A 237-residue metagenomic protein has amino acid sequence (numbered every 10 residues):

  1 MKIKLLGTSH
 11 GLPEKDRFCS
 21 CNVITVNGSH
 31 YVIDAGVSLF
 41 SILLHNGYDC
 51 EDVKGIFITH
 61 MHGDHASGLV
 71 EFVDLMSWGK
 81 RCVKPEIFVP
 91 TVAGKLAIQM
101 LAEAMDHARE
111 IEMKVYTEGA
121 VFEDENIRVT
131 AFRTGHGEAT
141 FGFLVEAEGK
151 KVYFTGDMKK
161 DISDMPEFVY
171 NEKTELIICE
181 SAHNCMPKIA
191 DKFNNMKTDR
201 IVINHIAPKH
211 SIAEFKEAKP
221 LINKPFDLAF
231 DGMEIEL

Functional and structural regions predicted by a protein language model:
M1, V83, D106-E112, E125-I127 (+2 more regions): A short helix-to-beta-strand connector/capping loop
M1-C50, K114-D164, D231-L237: Core dinuclear metal-dependent hydrolase active-site scaffold
V32-G36, K54-H60, D64, V89-P90 (+4 more regions): Active-site neighborhood of phospho(di)ester-bond hydrolases with catalytic His/Asp-centered motifs
S38-F88, E172-I178: Active-site metal-binding motif and surrounding structural segment of the metallo-beta-lactamase
L43, L69-F72, A97-L101, I189: Hydrophobic packing residues within well-ordered alpha-helices of enzyme cores
S67-M76, M100, S211-K219: Metal-dependent catalytic neighborhoods of phosphoester/phosphodiester hydrolases
R81-V83, V92-V115: Active-site neighborhood of divalent metal-dependent phosphoester bond hydrolases
S163-L176, C185-L237: Binuclear metal-ion centers of metallo-dependent hydrolases, dominated by the metallo-beta-lactamase
